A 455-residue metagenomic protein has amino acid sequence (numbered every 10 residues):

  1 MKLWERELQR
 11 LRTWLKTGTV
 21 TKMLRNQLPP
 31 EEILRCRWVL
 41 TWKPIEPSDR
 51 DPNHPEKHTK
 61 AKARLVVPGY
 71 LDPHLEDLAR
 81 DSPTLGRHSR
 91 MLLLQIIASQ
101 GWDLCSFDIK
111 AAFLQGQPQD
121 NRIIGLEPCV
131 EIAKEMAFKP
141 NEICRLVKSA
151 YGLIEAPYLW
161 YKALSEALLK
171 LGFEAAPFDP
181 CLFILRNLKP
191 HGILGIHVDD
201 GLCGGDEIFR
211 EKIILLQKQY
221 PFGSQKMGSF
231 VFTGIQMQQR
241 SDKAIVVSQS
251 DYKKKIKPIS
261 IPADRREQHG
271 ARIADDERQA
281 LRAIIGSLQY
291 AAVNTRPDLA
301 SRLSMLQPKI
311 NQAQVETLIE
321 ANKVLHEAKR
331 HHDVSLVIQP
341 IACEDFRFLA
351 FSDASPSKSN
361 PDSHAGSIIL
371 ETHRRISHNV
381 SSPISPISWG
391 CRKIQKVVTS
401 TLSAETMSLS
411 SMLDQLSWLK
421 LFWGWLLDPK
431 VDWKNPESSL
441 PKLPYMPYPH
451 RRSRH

Functional and structural regions predicted by a protein language model:
M1-H455: Long, low-complexity, charge-biased intrinsically disordered regions
